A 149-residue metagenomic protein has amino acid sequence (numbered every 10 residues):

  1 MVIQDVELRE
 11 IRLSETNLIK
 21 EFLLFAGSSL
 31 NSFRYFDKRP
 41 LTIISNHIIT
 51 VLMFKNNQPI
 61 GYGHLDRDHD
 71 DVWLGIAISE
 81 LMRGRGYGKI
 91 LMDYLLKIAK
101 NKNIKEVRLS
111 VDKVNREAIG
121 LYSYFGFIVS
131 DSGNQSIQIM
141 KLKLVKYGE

Functional and structural regions predicted by a protein language model:
V2-I19, D131: A short beta-loop-alpha structural element at the N-terminal edge of CoA-dependent acyl/N-acetyltransferase catalytic
I11, I78, V111: Hydrophobic adenine-recognition pocket in adenosine-nucleotide-binding enzymes
S14, E21-L81, I98: Acetyl-CoA-dependent GNAT
D71, A99-S110: Conserved GNAT acetyl-CoA-binding A-motif
S79-L81, R85, K113-V114: Active-site acidic-Proline motif in GNAT/NAT acetyltransferases
M82, G86-Y94: Conserved acetyl-CoA pyrophosphate-binding loop and the N-cap/start of the following alpha-helix in GNAT-like
Y94, I98, L121-Y124: Structural preference for long, well-ordered alpha-helical segments within the folded cores of structured domains
K105-I119, Y124-F125, D131-E149: C-terminal "cap" of GNAT-fold acetyltransferases
